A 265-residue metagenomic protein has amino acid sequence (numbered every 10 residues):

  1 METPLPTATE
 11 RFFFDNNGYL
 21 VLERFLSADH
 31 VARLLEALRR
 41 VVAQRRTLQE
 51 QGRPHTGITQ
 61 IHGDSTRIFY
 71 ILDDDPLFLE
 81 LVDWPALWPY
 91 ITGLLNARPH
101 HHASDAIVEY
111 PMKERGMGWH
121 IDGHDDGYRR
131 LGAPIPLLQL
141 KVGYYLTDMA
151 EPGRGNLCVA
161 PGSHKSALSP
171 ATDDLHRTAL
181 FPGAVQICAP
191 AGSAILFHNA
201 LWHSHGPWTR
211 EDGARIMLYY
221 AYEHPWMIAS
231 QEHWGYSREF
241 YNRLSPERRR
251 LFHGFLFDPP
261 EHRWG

Functional and structural regions predicted by a protein language model:
M1-N16, E23-Y128: Non-heme Fe(II)-dependent double-stranded beta-helix
D105, I121-G123, Y144-D148, V159-P161: Short, structured patches in soluble enzyme cores that scaffold and shape functional sites
E114-I121, Y128-L131, P152-C158, L168-T172 (+2 more regions): A short secondary-structure junction signal
H120-D125, T172-F181, H233-E239: Short, surface-exposed loop/helix-turn segments at secondary-structure junctions that function as lids/hinges flanking
R129-E151, C188-A189, A221-H224: Short, conserved beta-strand element in jelly-roll/cupin
P136, M149-G206: Double-stranded beta-helix
L201-W202, G206-G265: Non-heme Fe(II)/2-oxoglutarate
